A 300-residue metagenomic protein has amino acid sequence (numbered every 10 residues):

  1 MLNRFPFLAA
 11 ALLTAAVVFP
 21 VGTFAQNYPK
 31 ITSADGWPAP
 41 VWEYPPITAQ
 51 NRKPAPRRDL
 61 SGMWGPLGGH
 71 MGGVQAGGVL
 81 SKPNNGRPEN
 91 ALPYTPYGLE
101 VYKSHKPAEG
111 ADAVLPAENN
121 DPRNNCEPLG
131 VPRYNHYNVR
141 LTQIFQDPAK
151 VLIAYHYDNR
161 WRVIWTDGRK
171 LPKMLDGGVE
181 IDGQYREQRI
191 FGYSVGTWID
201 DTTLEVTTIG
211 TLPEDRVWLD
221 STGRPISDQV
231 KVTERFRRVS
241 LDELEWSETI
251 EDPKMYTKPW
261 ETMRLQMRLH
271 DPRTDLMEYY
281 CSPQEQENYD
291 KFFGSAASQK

Functional and structural regions predicted by a protein language model:
M1-A11: Bacterial N-terminal signal peptides that target proteins for export
L2, V21-K300: PEST-like low-complexity, intrinsically disordered acidic/proline/serine-rich tracts that flank trafficking/processing
A9-P20: Bacterial N-terminal signal peptides
